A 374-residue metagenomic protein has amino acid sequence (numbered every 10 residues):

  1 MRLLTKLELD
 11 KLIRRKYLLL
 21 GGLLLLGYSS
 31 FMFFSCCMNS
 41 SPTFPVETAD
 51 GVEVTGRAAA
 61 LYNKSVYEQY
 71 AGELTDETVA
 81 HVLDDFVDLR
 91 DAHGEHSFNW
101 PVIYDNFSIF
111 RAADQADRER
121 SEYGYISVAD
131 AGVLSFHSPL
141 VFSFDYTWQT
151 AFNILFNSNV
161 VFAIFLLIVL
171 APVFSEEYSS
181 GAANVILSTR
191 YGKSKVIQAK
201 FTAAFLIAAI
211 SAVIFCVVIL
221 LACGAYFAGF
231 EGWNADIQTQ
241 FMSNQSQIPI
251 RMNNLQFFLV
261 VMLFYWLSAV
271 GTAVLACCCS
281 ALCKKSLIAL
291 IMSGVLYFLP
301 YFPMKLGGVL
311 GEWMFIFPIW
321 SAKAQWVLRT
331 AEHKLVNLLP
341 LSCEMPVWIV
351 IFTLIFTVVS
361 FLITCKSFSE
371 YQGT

Functional and structural regions predicted by a protein language model:
R2, R14, L18, S268-A276 (+1 more regions): Alpha-helical transmembrane segments of multi-pass membrane transporters/translocases
R2-I13, I186: A short amphipathic helical element positioned immediately N-terminal to and/or at the very start of a transmembrane
L9-L24, L287: Membrane-interface helix starts
G22-L25, K200, S293: Residue-level recognition of transmembrane alpha-helices in multi-pass small-molecule transporters/permeases
G27-G72, D105-R120, Y125-E177, Q198-L282 (+2 more regions): Secretory targeting signals
S35, C283-S321: Transmembrane helix segments
L187-K193: Short helix-to-coil transition segments within interhelical loops that connect adjacent transmembrane helices
